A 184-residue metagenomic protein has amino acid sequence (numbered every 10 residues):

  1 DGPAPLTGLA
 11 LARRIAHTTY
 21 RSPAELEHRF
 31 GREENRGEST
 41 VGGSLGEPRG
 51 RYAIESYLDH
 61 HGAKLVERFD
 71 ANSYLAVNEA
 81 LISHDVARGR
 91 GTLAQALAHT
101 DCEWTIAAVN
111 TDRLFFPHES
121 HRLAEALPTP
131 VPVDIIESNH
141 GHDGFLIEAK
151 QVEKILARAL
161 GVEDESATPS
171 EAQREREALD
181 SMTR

Functional and structural regions predicted by a protein language model:
D1-K64: Alpha/beta-hydrolase-fold enzymes
T7, V66, S73, A96 (+3 more regions): Secondary-structure capping and boundary motifs in well-ordered enzyme cores
H60-H61, A76-A96: Active-site nucleophile elbow and catalytic-triad environment of alpha/beta-hydrolase enzymes
N72-E79, K154: Feature representing long, continuous alpha-helical segments
G89-A94, C102-E103, R113-A126: Short alpha-helix in the alpha/beta-hydrolase fold that links the catalytic acid
T100, I106-A108: Short beta-strand/loop motif that positions the catalytic acidic residue of the alpha/beta-hydrolase fold
N110-D112, S138: Acidic beta-to-alpha connecting loop that harbors the catalytic carboxylate
H121-A124, P130-R184: Catalytic active-site module of serine/aspartate enzymes centered on a nucleophile-bearing elbow/loop
